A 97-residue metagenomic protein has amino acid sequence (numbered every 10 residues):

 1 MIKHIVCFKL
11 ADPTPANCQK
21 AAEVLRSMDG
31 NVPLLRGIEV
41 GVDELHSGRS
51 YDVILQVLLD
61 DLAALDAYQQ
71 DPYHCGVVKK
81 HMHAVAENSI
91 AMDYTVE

Functional and structural regions predicted by a protein language model:
I2-K9: Active-site-flanking beta-strand signature of metal-NTP-handling nucleotidyl enzymes and homologous cyclase-like
L10-T14, E44-L45: Short histidine/acidic/glycine/proline-rich micro-motifs that form metal- and phosphate-coordinating active-site loops
P13-K20, A64-A67: Short, conserved charged micro-motifs
N17-Q19, R26, Q70, C75-G76: Long, contiguous binding/interaction regions
S27-D52: Short, glycine- and small/hydrophobic-rich beta-strand elements in well-ordered beta-sheets
N31-V32, L58-A91: An amphipathic, aromatic/His-enriched active-site/gating alpha helix that lines ligand/cofactor pockets
E39-G48, K79-E97: Glycine-rich beta-strand-turn "strand-cap" elements at beta-sheet edges
